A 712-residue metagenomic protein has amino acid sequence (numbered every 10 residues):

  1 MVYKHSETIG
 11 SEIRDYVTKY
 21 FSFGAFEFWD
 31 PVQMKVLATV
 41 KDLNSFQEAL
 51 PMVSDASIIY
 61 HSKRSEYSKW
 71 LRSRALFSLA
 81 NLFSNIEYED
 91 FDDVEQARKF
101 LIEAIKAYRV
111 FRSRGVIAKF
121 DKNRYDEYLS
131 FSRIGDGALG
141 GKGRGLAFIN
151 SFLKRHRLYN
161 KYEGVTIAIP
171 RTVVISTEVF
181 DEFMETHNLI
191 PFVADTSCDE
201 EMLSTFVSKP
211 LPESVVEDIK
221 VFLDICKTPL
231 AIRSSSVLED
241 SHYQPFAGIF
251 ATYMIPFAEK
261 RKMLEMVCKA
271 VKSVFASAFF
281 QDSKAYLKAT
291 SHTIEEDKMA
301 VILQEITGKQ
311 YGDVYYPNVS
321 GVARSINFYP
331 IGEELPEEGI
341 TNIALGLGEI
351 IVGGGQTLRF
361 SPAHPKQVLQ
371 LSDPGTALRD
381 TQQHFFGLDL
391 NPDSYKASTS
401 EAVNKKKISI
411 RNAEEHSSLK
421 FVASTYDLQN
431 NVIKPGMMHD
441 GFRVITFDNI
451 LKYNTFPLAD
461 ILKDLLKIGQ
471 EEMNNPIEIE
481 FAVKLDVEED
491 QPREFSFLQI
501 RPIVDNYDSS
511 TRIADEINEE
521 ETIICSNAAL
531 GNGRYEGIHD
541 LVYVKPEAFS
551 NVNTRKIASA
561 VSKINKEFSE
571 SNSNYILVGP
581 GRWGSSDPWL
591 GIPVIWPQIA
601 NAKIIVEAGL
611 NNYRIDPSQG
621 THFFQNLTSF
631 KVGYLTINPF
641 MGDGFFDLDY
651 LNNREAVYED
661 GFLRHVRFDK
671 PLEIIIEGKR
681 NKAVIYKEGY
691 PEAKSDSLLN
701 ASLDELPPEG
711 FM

Functional and structural regions predicted by a protein language model:
V2-R133, S151: Long, compositionally biased intrinsically disordered regulatory segments in eukaryotic proteins
A80-E87, F148, E178-D181, M254-P256 (+1 more regions): Short hydrophobic alpha-helical segments that form membrane-spanning helices or hydrophobic packing faces of helical
N123-K161, P210-L610, N626-S629, E655 (+1 more regions): Conserved mixed alpha/beta core segments that line enzyme active sites in large multi-domain catalysts
I149-K154, F180-T186: Short active-site loop/helix that positions an aromatic residue
Y162-I167: An N-terminal structural lobe/cap that precedes and organizes the functional/catalytic core across diverse proteins
T172: Conserved, mostly hydrophobic/aromatic
L189-S204: N-terminal leader/propeptide and maturation segments of large enzyme subunits in energy/redox metabolism and hydrolases
L610-A656: Polybasic, proline/glycine-rich intrinsically disordered low-complexity segments
